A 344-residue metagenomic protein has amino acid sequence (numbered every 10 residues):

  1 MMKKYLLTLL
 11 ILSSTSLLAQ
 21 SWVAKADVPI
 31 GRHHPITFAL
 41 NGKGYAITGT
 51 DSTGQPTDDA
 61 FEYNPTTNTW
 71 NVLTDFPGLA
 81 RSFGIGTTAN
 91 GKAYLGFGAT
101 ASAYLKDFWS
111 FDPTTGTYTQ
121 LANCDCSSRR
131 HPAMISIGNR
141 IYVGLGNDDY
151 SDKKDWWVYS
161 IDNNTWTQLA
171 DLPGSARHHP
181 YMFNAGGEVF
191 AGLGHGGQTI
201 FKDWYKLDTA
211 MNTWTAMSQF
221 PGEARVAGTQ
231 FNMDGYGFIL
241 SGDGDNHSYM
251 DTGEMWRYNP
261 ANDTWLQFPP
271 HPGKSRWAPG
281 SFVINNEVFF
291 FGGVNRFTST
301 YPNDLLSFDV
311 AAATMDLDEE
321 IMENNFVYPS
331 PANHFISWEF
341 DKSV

Functional and structural regions predicted by a protein language model:
M1-S21, L317, S330, F335-W338: Bacterial Sec-dependent N-terminal signal peptides
T8, S218, E323-N325: Hydrophobic residues within membrane-embedded alpha helices
I11, A19-T314: Kelch-like beta-propeller repeat domains
D309-H334: Residue-level detector of functionally pivotal "anchor" positions at catalytic/ligand-binding pockets or at interdomain
D341-V344: Short proline/glycine-enriched turn/loop motifs at strand-loop junctions of beta-rich domains
